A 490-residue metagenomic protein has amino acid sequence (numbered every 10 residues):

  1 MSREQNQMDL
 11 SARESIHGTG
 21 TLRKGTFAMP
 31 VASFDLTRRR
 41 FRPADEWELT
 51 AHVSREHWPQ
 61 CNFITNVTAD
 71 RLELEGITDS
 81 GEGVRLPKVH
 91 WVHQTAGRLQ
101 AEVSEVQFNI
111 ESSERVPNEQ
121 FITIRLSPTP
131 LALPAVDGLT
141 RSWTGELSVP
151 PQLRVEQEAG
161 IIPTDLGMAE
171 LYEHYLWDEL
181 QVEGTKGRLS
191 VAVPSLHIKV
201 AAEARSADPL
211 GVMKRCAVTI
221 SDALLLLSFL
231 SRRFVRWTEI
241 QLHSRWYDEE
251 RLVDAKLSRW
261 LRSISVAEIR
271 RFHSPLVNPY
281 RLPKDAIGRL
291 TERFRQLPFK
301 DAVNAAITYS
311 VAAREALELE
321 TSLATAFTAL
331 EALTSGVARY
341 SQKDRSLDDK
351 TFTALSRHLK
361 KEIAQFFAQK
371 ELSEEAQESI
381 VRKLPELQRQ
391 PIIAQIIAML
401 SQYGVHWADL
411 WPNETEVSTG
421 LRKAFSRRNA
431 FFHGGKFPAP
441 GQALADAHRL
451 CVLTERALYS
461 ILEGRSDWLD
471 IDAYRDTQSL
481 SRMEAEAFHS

Functional and structural regions predicted by a protein language model:
M1-F234: Long, contiguous, compositionally biased segments that the model treats as domain-scale units
Q5-Q7, Q60, Q94, Q100 (+16 more regions): Residue-identity detector for glutamine
F27, F34-L36, F41, W58 (+23 more regions): Phenylalanine-focused residue identity feature
N109, I122-S127, E146, R205-V212 (+9 more regions): General structural signal for secondary-structure boundaries
K214-E292: Internal, Lys/Arg-enriched amphipathic helical interaction segments that engage polyanionic partners
V266-S490: Amphipathic, oligomerization/interface secondary-structure segments
